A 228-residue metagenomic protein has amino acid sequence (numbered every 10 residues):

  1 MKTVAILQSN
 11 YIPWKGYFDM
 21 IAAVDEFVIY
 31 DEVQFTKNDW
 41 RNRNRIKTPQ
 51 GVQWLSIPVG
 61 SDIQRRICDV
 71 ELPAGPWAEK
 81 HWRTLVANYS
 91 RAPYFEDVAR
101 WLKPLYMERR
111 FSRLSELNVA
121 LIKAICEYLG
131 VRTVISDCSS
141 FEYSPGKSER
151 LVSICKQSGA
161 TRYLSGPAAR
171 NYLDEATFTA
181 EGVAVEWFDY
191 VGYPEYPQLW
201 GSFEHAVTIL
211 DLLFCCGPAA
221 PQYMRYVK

Functional and structural regions predicted by a protein language model:
M1-K228: Residues lining hydrophobic/aromatic ligand-binding pockets adjacent to catalytic sites
